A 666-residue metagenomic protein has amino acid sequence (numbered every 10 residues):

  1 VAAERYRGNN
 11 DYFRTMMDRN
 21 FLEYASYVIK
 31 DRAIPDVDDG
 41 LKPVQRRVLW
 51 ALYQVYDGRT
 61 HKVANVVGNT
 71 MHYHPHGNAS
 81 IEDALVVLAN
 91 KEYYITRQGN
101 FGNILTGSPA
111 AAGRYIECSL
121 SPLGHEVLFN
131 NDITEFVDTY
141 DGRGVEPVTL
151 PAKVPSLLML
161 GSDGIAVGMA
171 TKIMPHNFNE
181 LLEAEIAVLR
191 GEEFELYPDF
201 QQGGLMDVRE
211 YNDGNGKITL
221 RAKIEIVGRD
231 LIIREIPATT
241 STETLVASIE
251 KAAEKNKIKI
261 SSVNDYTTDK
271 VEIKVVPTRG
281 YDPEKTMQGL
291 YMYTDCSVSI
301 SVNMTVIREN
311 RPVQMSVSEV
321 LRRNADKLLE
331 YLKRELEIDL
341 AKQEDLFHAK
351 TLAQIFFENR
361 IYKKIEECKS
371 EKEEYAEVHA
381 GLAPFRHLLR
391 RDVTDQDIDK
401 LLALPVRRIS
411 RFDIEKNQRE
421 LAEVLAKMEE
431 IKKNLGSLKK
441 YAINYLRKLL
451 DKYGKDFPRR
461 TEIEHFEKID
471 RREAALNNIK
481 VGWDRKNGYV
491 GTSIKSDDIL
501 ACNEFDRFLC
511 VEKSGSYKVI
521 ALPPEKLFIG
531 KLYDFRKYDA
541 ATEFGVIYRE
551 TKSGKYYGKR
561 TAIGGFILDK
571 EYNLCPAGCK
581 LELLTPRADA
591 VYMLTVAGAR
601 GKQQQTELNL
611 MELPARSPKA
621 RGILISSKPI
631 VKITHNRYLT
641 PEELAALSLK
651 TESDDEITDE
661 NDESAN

Functional and structural regions predicted by a protein language model:
V1-K217, K274, S664-A665: Catalytic phosphate-handling regions of large nucleic-acid enzymes and associated NTPases
E4-Y12, S162-I165, M169-N666: C-terminal interaction appendages of subunits in large macromolecular complexes
